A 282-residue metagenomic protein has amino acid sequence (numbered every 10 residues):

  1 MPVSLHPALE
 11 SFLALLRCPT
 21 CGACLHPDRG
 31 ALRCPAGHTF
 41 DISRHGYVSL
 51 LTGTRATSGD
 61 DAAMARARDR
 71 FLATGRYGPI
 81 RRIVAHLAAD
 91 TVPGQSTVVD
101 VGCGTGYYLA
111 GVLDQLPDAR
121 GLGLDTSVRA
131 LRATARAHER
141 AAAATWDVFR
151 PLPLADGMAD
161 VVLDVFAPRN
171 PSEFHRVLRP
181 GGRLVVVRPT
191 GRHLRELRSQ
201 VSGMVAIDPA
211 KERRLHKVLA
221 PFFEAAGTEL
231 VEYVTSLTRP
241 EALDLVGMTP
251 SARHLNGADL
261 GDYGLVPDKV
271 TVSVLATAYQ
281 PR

Functional and structural regions predicted by a protein language model:
M1-S58: N-terminal auxiliary segments of SAM/dcSAM-dependent transferases
L13-A14, E229-R282: Conserved Class I S-adenosyl-L-methionine
T57-I83: Class I SAM-dependent methyltransferase Rossmann-like catalytic core, especially the SAM/SAH-binding loop
D90-T97: Short helix-loop-beta connector
T97-D100, G104-P151: Class I SAM-dependent methyltransferase SAM/SAH-binding core
F149-V161: A short acidic, Gly/Pro-enriched loop at the edge of an enzyme's catalytic core that lines a small-molecule cofactor
P171-V185: A short glycine-rich, Lys/Arg-flanked "PGG" loop and its adjoining helix->strand segment in the class I
R183-R213: Conserved class I S-adenosyl-L-methionine
